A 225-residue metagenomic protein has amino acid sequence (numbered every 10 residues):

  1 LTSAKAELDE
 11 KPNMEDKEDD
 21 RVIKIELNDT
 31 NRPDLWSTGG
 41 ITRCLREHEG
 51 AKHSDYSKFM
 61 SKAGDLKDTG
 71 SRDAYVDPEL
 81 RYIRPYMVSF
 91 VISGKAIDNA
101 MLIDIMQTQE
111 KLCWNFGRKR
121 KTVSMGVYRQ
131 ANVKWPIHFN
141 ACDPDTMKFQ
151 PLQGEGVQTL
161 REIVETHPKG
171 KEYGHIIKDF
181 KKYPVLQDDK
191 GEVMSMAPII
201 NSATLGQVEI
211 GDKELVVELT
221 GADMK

Functional and structural regions predicted by a protein language model:
L1-K225: RNA/tRNA-interacting regions in translation and RNA-turnover enzymes
